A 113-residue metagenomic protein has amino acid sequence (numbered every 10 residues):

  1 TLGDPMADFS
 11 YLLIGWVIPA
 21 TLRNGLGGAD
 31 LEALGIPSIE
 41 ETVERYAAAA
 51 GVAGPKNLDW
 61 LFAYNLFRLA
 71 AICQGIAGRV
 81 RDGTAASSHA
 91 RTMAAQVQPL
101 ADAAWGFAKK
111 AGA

Functional and structural regions predicted by a protein language model:
T1-G3: Activation segment
M6-A50, N65-G83: Active-site activation/catalytic loop segments of kinase-like enzymes and analogous catalytic loops in related
L22-G25, P55-K56, H89: Short, hydrophobic secondary-structure boundary micro-motifs
A53-N65: All-alpha amphipathic helical-bundle segments outside canonical DNA-binding/catalytic cores that form hydrophobic
A71-A113: Regulatory N- and C-terminal appendages and interdomain linkers associated with kinase/kinase-like NTP transferase
